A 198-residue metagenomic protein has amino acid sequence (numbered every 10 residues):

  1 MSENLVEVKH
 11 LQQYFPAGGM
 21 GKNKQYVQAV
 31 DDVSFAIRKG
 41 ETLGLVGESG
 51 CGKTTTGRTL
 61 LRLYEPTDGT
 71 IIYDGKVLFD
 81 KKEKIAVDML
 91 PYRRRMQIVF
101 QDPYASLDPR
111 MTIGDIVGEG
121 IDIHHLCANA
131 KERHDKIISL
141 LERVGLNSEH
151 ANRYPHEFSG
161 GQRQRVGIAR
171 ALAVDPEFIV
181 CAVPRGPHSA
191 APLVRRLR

Functional and structural regions predicted by a protein language model:
M1-R198: ABC transporter nucleotide-binding domains
